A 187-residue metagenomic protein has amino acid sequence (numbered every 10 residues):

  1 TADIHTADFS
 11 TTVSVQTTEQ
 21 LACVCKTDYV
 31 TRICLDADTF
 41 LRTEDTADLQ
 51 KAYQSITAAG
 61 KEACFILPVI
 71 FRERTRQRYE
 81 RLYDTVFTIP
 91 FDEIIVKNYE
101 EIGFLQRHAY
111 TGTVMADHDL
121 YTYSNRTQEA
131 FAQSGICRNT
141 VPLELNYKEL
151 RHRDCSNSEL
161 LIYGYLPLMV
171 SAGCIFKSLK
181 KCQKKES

Functional and structural regions predicted by a protein language model:
T1-A130, S134-S187: Active-site pocket-lining/capping segments in soluble small-molecule metabolic enzymes
